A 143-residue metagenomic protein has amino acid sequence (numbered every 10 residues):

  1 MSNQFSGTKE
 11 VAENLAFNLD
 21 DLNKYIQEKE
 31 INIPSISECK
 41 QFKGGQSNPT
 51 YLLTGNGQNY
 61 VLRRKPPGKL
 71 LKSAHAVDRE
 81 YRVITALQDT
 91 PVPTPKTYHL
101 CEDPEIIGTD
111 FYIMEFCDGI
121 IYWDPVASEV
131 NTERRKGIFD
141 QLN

Functional and structural regions predicted by a protein language model:
S2-I33: Juxta-kinase regulatory segment immediately upstream of eukaryotic protein kinase catalytic domains
I36-N143: ATP-binding pocket architecture of kinase catalytic cores
